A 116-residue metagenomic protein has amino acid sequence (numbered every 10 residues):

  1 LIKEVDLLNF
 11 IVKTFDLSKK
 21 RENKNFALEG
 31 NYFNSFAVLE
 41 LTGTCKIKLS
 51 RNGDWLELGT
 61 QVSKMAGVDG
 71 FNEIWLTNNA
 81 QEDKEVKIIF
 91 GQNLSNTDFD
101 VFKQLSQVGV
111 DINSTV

Functional and structural regions predicted by a protein language model:
L1-I11, T42-T44, V68-G70, W75-N79 (+1 more regions): Extended, low-complexity segments enriched in Ser/Thr/Gly and acidic residues that occur primarily in surface-exposed
L1-Y32: Short, intrinsically disordered N-terminal pre-domain segments
V12-L17, G43-N52: Extended, solvent-exposed segments with strong compositional bias
R21-N31, K48-W75, N79-E82, I89-Q92: Beta-sandwich interaction modules
N31-F33, L39-C45: Short proline/glycine-enriched turn/loop motifs at strand-loop junctions of beta-rich domains
F36-A37, I74: Short hydrophobic/aromatic-rich beta-strand motifs
